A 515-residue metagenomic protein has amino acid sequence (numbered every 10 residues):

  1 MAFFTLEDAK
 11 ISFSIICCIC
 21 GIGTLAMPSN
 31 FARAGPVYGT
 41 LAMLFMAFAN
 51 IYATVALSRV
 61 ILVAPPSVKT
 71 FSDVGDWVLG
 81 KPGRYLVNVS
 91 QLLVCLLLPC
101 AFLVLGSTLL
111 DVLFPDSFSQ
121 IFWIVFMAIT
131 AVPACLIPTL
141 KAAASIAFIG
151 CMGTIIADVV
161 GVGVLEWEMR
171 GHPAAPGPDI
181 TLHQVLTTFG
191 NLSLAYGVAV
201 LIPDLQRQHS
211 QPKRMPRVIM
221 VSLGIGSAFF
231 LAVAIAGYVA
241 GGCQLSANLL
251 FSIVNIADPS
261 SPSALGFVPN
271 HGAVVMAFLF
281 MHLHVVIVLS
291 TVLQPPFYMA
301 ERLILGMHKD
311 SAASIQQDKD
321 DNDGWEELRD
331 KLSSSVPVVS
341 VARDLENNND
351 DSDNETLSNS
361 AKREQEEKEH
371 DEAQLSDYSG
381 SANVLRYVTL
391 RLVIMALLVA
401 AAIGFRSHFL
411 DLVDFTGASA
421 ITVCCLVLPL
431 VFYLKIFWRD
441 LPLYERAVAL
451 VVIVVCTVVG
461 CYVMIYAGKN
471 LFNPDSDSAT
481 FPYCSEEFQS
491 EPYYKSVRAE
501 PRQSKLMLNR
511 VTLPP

Functional and structural regions predicted by a protein language model:
M1-S29, N50-V55: Membrane-interface "cap" regions at the ends of multi-pass membrane proteins
F3-T5, A9, V55, I61-Q91 (+6 more regions): Membrane-interfacial loop- and helix-cap regions that link adjacent transmembrane helices in polytopic membrane proteins
I22, A47-A56, M127-L136, L426-L430: Central hydrophobic cores of alpha-helical transmembrane segments in multi-pass inner-membrane proteins across all
M27-G35, L140-K141, H408-D411: Short, hydrophobic transmembrane alpha-helix segments
N30, P133-I137, A401-R406: Hydrophobic alpha-helical transmembrane segments
N30-V60: Extracellular loop-to-transmembrane helix junctions
L136-A142, F148: Intramembrane alpha-helical segments
V455-C461: Internal/C-terminal transmembrane anchor helices
